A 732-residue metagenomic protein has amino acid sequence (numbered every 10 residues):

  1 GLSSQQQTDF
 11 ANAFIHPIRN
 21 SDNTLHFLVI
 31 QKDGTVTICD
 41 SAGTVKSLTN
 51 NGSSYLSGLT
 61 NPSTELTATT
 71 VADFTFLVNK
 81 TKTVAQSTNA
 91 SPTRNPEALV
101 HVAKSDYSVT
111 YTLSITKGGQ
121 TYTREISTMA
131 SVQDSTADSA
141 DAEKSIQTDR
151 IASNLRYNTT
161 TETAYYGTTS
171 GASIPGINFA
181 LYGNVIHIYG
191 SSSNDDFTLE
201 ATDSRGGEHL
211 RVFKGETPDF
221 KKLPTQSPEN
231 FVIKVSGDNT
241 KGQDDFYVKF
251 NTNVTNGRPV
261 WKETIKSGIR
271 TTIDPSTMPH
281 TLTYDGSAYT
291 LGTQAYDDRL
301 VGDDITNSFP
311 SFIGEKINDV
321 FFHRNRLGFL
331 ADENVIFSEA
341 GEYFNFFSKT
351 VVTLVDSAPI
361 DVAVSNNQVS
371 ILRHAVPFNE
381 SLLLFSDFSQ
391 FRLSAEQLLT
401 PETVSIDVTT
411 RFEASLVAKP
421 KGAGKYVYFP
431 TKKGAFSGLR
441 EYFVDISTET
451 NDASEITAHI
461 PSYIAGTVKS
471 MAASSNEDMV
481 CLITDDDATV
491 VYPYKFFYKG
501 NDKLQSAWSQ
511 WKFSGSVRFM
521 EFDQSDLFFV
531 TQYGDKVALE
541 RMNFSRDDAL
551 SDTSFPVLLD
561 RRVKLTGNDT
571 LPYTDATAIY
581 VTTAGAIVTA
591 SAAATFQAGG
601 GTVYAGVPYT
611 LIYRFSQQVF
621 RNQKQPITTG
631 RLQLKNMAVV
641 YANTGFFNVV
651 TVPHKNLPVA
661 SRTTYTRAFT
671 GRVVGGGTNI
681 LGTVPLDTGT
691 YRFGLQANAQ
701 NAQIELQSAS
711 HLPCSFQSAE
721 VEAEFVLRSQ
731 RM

Functional and structural regions predicted by a protein language model:
G1-T44, D219-D319, H323-I371, G434-N451 (+2 more regions): N-terminal beta-propeller domains
L2-Q5, A295-N325, A331-E477, D486-A488 (+2 more regions): Beta-propeller and closely related beta-pinwheel folds
L2-Q7, A11-R19, N23, S437-M732: Beta-sheet repeat architectures centered on beta-propellers
N12-I15, S21-D22, L59-T64, A68 (+11 more regions): Short alpha-helical segments and helix-capping/turn motifs at coil-helix boundaries
L28-I30, L77, G328-F329, L382-F385 (+3 more regions): Conserved beta-strand element within WD40/beta-propeller blades
S41-K46, S54-S57, N61-S108, Y182-R205: Hydrophobic or amphipathic alpha-helical targeting/insertion segments
F74, R94-A103, I126-S311: Long, charge-dense tracts
Q86-E97, L398-A414, Y609-P626: A short, polar beta-strand/turn micro-motif
